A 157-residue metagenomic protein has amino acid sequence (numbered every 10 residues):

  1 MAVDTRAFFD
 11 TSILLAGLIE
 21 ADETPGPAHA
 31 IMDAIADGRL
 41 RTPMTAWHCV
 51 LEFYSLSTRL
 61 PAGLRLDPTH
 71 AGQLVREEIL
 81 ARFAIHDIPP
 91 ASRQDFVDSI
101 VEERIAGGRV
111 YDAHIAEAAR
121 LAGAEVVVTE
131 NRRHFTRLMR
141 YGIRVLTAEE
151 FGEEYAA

Functional and structural regions predicted by a protein language model:
M1-D4, A113-A157: Acidic, PIN/NYN-like endoribonuclease modules and their adjacent C-terminal/linker elements
M1-T45, L60-Q73, E154-A157: Short, well-structured N-terminal submotif of metal-dependent ribonuclease cores
F9, M44-T45, D87, V110 (+1 more regions): Short beta-strand scaffold positions
S12-I13, H48, H114, R133: Alpha-helix/helix-capping structural signal
E20, A46-L51, I79-R104: Acidic catalytic patch
R39-P43, A81-A84, L121-V126: Short active-site oxyanion
L56-P89: Helix-adjacent hinge/juxtasegments
I105-R109: Mid-chain, well-packed structural core segment of small domains
